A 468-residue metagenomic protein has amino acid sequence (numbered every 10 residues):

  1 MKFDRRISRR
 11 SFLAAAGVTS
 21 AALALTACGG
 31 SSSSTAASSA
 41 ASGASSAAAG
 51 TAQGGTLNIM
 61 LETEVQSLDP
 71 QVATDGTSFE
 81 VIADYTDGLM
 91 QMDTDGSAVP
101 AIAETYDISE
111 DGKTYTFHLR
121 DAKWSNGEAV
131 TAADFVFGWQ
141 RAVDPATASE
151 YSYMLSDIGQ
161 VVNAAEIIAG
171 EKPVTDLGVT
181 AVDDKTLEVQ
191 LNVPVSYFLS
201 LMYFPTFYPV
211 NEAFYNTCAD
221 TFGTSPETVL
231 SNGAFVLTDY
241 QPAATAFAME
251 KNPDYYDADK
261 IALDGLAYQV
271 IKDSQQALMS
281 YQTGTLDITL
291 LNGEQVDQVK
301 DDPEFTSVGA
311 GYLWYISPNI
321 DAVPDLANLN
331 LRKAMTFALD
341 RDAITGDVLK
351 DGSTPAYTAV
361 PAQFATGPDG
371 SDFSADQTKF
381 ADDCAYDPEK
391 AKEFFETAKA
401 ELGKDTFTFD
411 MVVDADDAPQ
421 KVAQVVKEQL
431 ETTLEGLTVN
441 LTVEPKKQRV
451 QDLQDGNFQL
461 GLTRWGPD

Functional and structural regions predicted by a protein language model:
M60-E110, L230: N-terminal lobe/hinge region of extracytoplasmic solute-binding protein
E104-M154, E188, D325-A327: Aromatic- and charge-enriched surface segment that lines or borders ligand/interaction sites
T131-G138, D184-Q190, G233-A234, L263-G265 (+4 more regions): Alpha-helical secondary-structure segments
D134-V136, R141-V143, T147-A213: Surface-exposed binding/hinge segments that line and control ligand-binding clefts or catalytic entry sites
K185, L191-I261, G265: Gly/Pro-rich hinge or "lid" segments in bacterial periplasmic/extracellular proteins
V229, P253-V299, G311: Ligand-site clamp/hinge motif
P242-A244, P388, F394-P467: Ligand/substrate-recognition segments at binding pockets and active sites
P355-T397, D416-K421: Structural transition elements
